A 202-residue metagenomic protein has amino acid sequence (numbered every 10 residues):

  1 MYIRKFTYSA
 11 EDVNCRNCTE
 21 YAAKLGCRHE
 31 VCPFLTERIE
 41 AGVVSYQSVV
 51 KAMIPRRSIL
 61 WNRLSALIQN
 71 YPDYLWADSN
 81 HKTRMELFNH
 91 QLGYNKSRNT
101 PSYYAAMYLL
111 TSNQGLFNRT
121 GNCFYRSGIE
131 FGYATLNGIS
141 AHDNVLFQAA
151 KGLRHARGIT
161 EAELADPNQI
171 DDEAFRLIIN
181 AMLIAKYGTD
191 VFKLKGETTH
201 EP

Functional and structural regions predicted by a protein language model:
M1-G138, H155-P202: Extended, charge-biased low-complexity segments that typically form long amphipathic alpha-helices/coiled-coils
D143-L146: Long, hydrophobic alpha/beta structural blocks
